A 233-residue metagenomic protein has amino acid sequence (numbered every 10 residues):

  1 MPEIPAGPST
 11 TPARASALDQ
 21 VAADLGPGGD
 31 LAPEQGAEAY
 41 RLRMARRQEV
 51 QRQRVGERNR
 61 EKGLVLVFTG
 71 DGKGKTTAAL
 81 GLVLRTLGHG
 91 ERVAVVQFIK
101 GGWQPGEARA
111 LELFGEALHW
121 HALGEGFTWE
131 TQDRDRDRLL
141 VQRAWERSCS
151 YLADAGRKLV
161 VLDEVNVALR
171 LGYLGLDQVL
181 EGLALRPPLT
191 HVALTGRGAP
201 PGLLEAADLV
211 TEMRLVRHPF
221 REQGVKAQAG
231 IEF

Functional and structural regions predicted by a protein language model:
P2-V65: Extreme N-terminal, non-catalytic leader segments that precede Walker-type/kinase nucleotide-binding cores
A17, D24, G115-L118, G224-V225: Intrinsically disordered, low-complexity coil segments
D24-L42, F127-T128, S150-A153, V165-F233: Replace "adjacent to P-loop NTPase cores in ATP/GTP-dependent enzymes" with "adjacent to NTP-binding cores
Q48-Q51, Q142-E146, V192-T195: Short gly/ser/thr-rich secondary-structure transition/capping motifs
E61, G70-G72, L194: Short glycine/serine/threonine-biased micro-segments
V65-A153: Conserved P-loop
